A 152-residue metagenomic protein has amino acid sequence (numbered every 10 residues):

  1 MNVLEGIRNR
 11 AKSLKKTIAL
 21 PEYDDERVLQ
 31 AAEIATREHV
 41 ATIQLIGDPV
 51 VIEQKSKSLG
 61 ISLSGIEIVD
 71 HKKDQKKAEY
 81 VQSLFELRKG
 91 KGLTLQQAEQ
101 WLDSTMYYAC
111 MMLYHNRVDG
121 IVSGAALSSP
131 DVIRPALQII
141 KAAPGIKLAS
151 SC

Functional and structural regions predicted by a protein language model:
M1-L127, I133-P135: Contiguous, glycine/small-aliphatic-enriched amphipathic segments in soluble metabolic enzymes
S128-L148: A glycine- and small-aliphatic-rich helix-loop capping segment at beta-alpha/alpha-beta transitions that lines
S150-C152: Short beta-strand elements
